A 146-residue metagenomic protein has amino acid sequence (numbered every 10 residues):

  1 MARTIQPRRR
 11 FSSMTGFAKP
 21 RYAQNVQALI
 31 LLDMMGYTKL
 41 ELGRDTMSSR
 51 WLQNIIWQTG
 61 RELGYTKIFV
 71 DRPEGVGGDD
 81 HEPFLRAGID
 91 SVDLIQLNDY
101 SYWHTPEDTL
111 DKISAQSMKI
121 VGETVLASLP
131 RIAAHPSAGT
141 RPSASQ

Functional and structural regions predicted by a protein language model:
M1-I55, T59, K67, P73-H81: Acidic/histidine-rich catalytic neighborhood of metal-dependent amide-processing enzymes
T15-K19, W57-R61, Y65, R86-I89 (+2 more regions): Sec-exported extracytoplasmic/periplasmic mature domains
N25, E41, P83, Y102 (+1 more regions): Residue-level preference for alpha-helix termini and adjacent loops
Q27-D33, S91-I95, Y102: Structural recognition of the beta-strand scaffold that forms the well-ordered cores of secreted hydrolase catalytic
G75-L94: Short glycine-rich, acidic/polar surface loops and turns
S101-Q146: His/Asp/Glu-rich mid-to-C-terminal helical/loop segments that flank catalytic regions of hydrolases
